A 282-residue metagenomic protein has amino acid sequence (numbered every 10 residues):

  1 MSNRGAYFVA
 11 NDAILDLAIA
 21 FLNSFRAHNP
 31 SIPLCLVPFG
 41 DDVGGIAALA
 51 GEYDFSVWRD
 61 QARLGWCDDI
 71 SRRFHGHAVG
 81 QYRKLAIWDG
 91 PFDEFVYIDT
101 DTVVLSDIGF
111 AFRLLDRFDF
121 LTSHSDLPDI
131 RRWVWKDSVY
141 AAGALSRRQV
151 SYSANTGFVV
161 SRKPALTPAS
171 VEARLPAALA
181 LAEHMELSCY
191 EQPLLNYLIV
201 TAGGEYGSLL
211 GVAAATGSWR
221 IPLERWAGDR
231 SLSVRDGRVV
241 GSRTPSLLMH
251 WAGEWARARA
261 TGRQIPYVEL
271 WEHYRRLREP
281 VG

Functional and structural regions predicted by a protein language model:
M1-N23: N-proximal low-complexity "stem/linker" segments adjacent to membrane-targeting elements
M1-R4, N155, K163, P168-G282: A glycosyltransferase accessory/donor-loop signature
D16, D41-A47: Short, charged/polar "capping" segments at the starts of alpha-helices and the immediately preceding loops
S24-I32: Short, acidic, metal-binding catalytic loop of nucleotide-sugar glycosyltransferases
L34-G40, S123-H124: Short internal beta-strands
G45-G90: Active-site-proximal specificity loops/subdomain of glycosyltransferases
Y82-R132: GT-A fold catalytic core of metal-dependent nucleotide-sugar glycosyltransferases, centered on the diacidic
R113-A177: Conserved catalytic core of nucleotide-sugar-dependent glycosyltransferases
